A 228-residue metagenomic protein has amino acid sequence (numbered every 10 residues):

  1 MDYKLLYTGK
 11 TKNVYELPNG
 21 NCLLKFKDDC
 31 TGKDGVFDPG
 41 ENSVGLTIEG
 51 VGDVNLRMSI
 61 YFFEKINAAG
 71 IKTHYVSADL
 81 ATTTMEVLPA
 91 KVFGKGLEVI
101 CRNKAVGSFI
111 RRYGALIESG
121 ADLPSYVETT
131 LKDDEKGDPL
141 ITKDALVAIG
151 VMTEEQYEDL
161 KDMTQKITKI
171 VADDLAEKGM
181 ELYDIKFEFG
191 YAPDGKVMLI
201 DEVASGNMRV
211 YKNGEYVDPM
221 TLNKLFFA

Functional and structural regions predicted by a protein language model:
M1-L131: Active-site loop/lid in soluble adenylation, ligation, and acyl-transfer enzymes
L24-F26, D133-A145: Short coil-to-beta-strand
P39-V54, L140-M163: Short histidine-centered catalytic/ligand-binding loop motif
H74-T83, A176-Y191: A short glycine-rich, hydrophobically flanked beta-strand micro-motif that places a catalytic Asp/Glu for divalent metal
C101, L182-E202: Conserved metal-phosphate-binding beta-hairpin within the catalytic cores of diverse ATP-dependent phosphoryl-transfer
R111, V203-A228: C-terminal helix-cap and adjacent tail motif
S125-G137, T168-E181, S205-M208: Phosphate-binding core of ATP-grasp and ATP-grasp-like enzymes
V151-Y183: A long amphipathic alpha-helix within ATP-dependent nucleotide-binding catalytic cores
